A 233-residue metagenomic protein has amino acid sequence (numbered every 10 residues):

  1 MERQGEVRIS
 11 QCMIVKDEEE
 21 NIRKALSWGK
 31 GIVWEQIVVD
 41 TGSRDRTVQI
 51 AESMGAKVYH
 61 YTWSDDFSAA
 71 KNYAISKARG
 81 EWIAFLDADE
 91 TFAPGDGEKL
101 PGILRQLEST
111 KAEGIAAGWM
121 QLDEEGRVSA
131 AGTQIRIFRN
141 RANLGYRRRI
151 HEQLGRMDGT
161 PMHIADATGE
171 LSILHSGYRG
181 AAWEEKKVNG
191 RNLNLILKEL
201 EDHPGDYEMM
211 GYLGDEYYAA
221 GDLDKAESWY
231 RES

Functional and structural regions predicted by a protein language model:
R3-Q11, G80: Mobile, glycine- and charge-enriched loop segments and immediately flanking short secondary-structure elements within
V7, S68-I75, F92-S228: Catalytic-site signature of metal-activated, phosphate-bearing donor transferases, centered on the GT-A/GT-A-like
M13-E35: Short, well-formed alpha-helical segments that are part of the catalytic scaffolds of diverse glycosyltransferases
R23, T62, G80: Active-site-proximal cofactor/substrate-binding loop regions of enzyme domains
W28, D40-E52, W63, D87: A conserved acidic beta->alpha catalytic loop
W34, V48-Y73, K77: Conserved donor nucleotide-binding strand/loop of the catalytic core
I83: Short aromatic/hydrophobic "clamp" motif used to bind/position activated sugar donors
